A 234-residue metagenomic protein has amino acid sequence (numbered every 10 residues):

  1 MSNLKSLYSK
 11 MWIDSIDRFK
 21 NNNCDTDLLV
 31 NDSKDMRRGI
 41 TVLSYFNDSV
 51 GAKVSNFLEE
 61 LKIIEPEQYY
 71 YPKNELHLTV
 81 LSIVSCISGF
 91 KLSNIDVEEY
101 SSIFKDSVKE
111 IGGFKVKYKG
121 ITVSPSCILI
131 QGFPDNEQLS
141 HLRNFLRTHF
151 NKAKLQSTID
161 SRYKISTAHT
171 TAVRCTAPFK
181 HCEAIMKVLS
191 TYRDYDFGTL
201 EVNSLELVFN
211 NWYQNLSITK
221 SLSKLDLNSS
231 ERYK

Functional and structural regions predicted by a protein language model:
M1-K234: Histidine-dependent nucleotide/RNA phosphoesterase domain, centered on the 2H-phosphoesterase fold with its duplicated
